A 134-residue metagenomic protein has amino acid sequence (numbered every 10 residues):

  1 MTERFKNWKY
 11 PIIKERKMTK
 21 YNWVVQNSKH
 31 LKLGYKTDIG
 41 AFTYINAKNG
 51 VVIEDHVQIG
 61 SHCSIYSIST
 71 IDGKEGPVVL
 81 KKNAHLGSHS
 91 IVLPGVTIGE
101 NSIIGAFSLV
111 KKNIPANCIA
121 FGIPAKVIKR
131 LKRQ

Functional and structural regions predicted by a protein language model:
M1-G73, P77-N83, H89-V92, E100 (+3 more regions): Domain-scale signature associated with acetyltransferase and cell-envelope carbohydrate enzymes
P94, K112: Conserved coupling/switch loop of ABC ATPases
